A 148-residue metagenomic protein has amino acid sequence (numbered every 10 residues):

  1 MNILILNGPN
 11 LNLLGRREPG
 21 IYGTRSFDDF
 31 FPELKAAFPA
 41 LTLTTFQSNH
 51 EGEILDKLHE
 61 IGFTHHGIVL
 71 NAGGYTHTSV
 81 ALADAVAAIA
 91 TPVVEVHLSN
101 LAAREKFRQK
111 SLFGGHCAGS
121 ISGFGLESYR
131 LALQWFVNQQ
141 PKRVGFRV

Functional and structural regions predicted by a protein language model:
M1-L4: Extreme N-terminal starter segment of soluble prokaryotic enzymes
P9-L11, G73-T76, S99-L101: Short glycine-rich anion-binding loops that position phosphate/pyrophosphate groups of nucleotides and phosphorylated
L13-D28: Glycine- and acidic-residue-enriched helix-capping/strand-helix junction motifs
T44-G52: Short beta->alpha junction loops
T45, V94, A103-F146: Short, glycine-/small-residue-rich phosphate/pyrophosphate-handling segment
E53-K57: Short acidic active-site motifs
I61-I68: Short acidic/histidine-rich motifs immediately flanking catalytic phosphotransfer sites in two-component signaling
S79-A88: Short Gly/Thr/Asp-enriched flexible loops that form oxyanion-binding sites at enzyme active sites
